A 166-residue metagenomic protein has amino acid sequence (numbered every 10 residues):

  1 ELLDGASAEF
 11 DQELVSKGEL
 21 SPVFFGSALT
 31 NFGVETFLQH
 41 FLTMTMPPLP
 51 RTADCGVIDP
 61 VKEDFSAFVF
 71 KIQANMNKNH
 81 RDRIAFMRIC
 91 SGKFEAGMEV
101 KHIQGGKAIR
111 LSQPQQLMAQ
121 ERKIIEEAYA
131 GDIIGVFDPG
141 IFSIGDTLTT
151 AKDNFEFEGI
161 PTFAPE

Functional and structural regions predicted by a protein language model:
E1-E166: Structural and coupling elements of P-loop NTPases
